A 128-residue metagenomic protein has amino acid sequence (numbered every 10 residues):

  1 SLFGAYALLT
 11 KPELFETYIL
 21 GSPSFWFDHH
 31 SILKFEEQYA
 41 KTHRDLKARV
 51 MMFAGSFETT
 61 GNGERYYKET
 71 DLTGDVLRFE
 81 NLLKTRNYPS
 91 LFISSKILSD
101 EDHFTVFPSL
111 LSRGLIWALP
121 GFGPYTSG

Functional and structural regions predicted by a protein language model:
S1-G128: Non-catalytic cap/lid and distal C-terminal segments of serine-dependent acyl enzymes
